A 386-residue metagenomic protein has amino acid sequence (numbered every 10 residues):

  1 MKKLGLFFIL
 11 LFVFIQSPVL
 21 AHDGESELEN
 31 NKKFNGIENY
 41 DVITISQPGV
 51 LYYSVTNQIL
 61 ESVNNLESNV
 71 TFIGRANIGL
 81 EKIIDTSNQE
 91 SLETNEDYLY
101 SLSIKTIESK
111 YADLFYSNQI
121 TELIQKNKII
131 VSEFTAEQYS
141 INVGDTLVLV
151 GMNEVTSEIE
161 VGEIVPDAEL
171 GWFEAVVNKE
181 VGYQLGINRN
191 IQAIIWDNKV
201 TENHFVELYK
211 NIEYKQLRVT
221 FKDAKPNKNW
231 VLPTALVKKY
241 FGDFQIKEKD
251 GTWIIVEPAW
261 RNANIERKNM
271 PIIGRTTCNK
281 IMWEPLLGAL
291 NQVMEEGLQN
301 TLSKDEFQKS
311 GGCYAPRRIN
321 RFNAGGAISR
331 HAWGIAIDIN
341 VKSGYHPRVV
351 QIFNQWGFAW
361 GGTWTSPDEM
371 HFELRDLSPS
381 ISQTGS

Functional and structural regions predicted by a protein language model:
G5-A21: Sec-dependent N-terminal signal peptides of Gram-positive bacterial secreted proteins and lipoproteins
H22-N57: Membrane-interface junction motifs in transport/secretion proteins
G36-I37, L123, G186-I187, A327-W333: Extracellular/periplasmic catalytic domains that process cell-envelope and extracellular macromolecules
Y40, V55-T56, L60-S62, N77-K222: Basic-flanked hydrophobic alpha-helices used for secretion and membrane insertion
V42-P48, Q125-K126, N269-K280, D338-G344: Second-shell loop/turn segments in exported
Y240-D305: Active-site acidic/histidine clusters and adjacent loop/turn architecture that either coordinate catalytic ions
Q292-A332: Active-site-adjacent loop/helix surface patches within enzyme catalytic domains that shape the substrate-binding cleft
Y314, R321-S386: Catalytic cores and adjacent binding grooves of peptidoglycan-active enzymes
